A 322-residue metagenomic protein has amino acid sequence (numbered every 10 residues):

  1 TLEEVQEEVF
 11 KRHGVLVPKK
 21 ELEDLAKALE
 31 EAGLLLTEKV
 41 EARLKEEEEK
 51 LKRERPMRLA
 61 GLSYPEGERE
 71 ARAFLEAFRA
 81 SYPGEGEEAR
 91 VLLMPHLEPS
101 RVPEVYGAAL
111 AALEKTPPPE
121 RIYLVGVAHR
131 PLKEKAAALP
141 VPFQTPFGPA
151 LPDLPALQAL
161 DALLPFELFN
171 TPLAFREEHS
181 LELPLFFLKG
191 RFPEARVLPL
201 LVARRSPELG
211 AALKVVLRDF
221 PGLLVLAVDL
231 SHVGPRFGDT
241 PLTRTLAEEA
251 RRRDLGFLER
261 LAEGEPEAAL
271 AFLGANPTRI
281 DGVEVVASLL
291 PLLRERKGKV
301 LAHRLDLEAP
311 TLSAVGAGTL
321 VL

Functional and structural regions predicted by a protein language model:
T1-P65: Long, charge-rich, low-complexity alpha-helical segments
K27-E30, R294, V321: A short, amphipathic alpha-helical segment
L36-V40, K214-V215, G316-V321: Short, charged low-complexity intrinsically disordered segments located at boundaries of structured domains
K52, P56-K297, L301-E308: Active-site histidine-anchored catalytic micro-motif
R304-L322: Short, basic/aromatic-enriched C-terminal tail that caps enzymatic domains
